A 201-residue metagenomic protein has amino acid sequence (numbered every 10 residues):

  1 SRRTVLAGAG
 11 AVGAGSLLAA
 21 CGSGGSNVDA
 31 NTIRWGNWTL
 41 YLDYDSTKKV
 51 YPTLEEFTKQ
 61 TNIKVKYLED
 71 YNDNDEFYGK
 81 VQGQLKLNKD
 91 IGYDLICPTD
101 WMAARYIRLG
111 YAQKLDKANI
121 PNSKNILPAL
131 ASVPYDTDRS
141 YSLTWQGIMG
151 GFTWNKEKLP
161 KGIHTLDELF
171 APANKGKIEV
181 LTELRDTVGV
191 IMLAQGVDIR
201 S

Functional and structural regions predicted by a protein language model:
S1-V12: N-terminal secretory signal peptides and thylakoid transit peptides that target proteins across membranes
V5-L6, N27-N31, N122-I126: Extracytoplasmic/periplasmic mature domains of Sec-exported, cell-envelope-associated bacterial proteins
A9, E69, T182: Glycine-rich, histidine-containing beta strand-loop boundary motifs that form or position
A19-A20: C-terminal motif of bacterial Sec signal peptides marking the signal peptidase cleavage site
S23: Short, conserved catalytic or interaction motifs in soluble domains
V28-M102: Early extracytoplasmic/lumenal segment of secretory-pathway proteins
L42-K48, N74-D75, G92-S201: Extracytoplasmic ligand-binding site segments that recognize negatively charged/polar headgroups
